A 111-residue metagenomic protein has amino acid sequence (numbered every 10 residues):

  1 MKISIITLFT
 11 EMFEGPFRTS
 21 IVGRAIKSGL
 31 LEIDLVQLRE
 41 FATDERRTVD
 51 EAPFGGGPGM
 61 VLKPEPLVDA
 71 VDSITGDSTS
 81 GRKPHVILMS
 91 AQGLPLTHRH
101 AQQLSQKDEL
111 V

Functional and structural regions predicted by a protein language model:
M1-S78: N-terminal nucleotide/polyanion-binding subdomain common to many enzyme families
V61-V111: S-adenosyl-L-methionine/SAH cofactor-binding core of RNA-modifying enzymes
